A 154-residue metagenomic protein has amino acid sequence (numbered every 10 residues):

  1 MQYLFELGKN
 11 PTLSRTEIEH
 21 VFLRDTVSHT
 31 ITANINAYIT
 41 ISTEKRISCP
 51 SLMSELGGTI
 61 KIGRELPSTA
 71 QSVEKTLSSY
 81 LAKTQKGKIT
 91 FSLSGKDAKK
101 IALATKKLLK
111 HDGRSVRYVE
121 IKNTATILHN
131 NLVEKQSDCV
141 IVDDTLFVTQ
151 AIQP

Functional and structural regions predicted by a protein language model:
M1-K9: Short glycine-/aliphatic-rich beta-strand segments at the starts of folded cytosolic domains
Q2, T90, T145: A residue-level signal for beta-strand positions that form part of recognition/binding surfaces within mature
E6-L7, T16-K135: Non-catalytic nucleic-acid substrate-recognition regions in nucleic-acid-modifying enzymes
V133-P154: Glycine-rich adenosyl-nucleotide cofactor-binding module
